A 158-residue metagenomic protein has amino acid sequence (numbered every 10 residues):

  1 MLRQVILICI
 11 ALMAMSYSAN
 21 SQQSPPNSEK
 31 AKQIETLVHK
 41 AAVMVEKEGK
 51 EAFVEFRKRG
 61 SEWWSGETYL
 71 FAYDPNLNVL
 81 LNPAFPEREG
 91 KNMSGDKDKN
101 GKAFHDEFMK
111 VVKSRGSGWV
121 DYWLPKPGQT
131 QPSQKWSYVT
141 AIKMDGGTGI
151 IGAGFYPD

Functional and structural regions predicted by a protein language model:
L2-Q4, C9, Y17-D158: N-terminal membrane-sensor/transducer module of prokaryotic signaling receptors
